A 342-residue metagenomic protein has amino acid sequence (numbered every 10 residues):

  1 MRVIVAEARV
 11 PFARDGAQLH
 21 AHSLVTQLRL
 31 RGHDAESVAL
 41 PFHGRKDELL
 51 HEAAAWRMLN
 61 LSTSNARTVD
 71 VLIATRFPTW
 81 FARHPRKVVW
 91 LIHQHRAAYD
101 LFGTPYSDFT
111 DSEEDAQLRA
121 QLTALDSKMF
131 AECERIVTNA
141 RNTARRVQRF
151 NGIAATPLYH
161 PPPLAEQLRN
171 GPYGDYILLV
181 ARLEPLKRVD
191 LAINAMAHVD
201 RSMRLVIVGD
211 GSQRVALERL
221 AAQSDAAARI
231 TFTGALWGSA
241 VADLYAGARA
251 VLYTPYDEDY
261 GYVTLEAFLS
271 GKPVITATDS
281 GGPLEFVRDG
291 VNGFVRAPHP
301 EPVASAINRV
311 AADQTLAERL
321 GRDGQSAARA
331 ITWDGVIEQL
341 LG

Functional and structural regions predicted by a protein language model:
S107-D108, S112-I136, A144: Membrane-proximal helix-turn-helix segments that form the acceptor-binding/catalytic region of lipid-linked
L168-K187, I193-D200, V206: Conserved donor-binding/catalytic core segment of Leloir-type glycosyltransferases
E218-L236: Nucleotide-activated donor-binding/catalytic signature segment of Leloir-type glycosyltransferases, i.e., the conserved
A235-L236, D243-A248: Short alpha-helical donor nucleotide-sugar binding micro-motif in glycosyltransferases
Y256: Aromatic "clamp/platform" in nucleotide-sugar-dependent glycosyltransferases that forms part of the donor/acceptor
P273-A277: Short hydrophobic beta-strand element within catalytic cores of glycosyltransferases and related nucleotide-activated
D289-E301, R309-Q314: Conserved acidic donor-binding segment of nucleotide-sugar-dependent glycosyltransferases
R309, L316-A330: A short, well-ordered alpha-helix in the C-terminal region of glycosyltransferases
